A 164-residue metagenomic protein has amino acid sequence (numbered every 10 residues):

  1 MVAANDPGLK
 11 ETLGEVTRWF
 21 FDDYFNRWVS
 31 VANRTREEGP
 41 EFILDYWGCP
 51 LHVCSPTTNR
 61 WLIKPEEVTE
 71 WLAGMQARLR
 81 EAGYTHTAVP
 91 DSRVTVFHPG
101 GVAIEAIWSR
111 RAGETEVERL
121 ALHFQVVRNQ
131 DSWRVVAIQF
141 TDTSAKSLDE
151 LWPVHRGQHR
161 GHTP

Functional and structural regions predicted by a protein language model:
M1-Y46, H155-P164: Short, low-complexity N-terminal intrinsically disordered segments enriched in polar/charged residues
E38-G100: A solvent-exposed, acidic/Ser-Thr-rich amphipathic alpha-helical stretch
W47-G48, W108-R110, Q139-T141: Short beta-strand segments enriched in hydrophobic/aromatic residues within well-folded beta-rich domains
C54, I104-E105, V136: Beta-strand residues in well-ordered beta-sheet regions across diverse protein folds
E81, R110-E118: Short, cysteine-centered beta-strand-loop-beta hairpins and adjacent loop/turn segments enriched in charged/polar
V89-T95, I107-R110, A121-V127: Hydrophobic/aromatic beta-strand elements that line small-molecule binding cavities or substrate pockets in beta-rich
E118-R156: Short beta-strand edge/turn micro-motifs at domain boundaries
